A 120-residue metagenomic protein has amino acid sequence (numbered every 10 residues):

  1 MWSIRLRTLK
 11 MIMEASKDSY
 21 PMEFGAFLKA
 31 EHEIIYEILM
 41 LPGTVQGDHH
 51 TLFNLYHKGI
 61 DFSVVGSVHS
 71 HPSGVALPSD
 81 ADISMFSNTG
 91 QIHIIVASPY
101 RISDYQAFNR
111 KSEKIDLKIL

Functional and structural regions predicted by a protein language model:
M1-V64, S73-L120: Conserved beta-strand-loop surface patch within small alpha/beta domains used for substrate/adaptor or ligand engagement
S67: Cys-dependent condensing catalytic cores that perform Claisen condensation/acyl-transfer in fatty-acid/polyketide
